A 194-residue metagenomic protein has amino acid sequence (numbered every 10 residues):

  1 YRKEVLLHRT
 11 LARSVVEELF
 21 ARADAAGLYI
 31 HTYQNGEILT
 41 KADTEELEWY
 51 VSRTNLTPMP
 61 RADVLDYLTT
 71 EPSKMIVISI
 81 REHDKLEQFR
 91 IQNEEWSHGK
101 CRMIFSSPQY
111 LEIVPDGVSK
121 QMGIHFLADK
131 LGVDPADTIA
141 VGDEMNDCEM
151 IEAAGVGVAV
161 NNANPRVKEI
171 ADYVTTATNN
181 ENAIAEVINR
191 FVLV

Functional and structural regions predicted by a protein language model:
Y1, L6, P108, N162 (+1 more regions): Residue-level signal for pocket-adjacent positions within structured domains
Y1-K3, T69-E71, S106-S107, E152 (+1 more regions): Short glycine-enriched loop/turn motifs at secondary-structure junctions
Y1-V15, A23: Glycine/small-residue-rich loop that forms an oxyanion/phosphate-binding "nest" at active or ligand-binding sites
L7, L11, R81, T176: Catalytic cores of large soluble enzymes that bind and process phosphate-bearing ligands
V16-E18, R22, A26-V141: Conserved acidic, metal-coordinating active-site core of Asp-based, Mg2+-dependent phosphoryl-transfer enzymes
E112-V194: Mg2+-dependent phosphoryl-transfer enzymes with acidic/Ser/Thr/Gly-rich catalytic loops
